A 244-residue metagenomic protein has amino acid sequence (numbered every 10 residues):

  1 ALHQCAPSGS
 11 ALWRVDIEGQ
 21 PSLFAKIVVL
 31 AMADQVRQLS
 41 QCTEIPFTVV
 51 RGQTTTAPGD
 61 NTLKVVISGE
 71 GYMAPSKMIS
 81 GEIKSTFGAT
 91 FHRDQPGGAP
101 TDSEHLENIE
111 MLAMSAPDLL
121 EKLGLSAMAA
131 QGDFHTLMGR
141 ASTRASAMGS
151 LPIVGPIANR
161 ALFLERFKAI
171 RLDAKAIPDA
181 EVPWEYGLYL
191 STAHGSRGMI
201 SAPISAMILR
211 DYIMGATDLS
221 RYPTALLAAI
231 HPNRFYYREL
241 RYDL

Functional and structural regions predicted by a protein language model:
A1-W13: A conserved short coil-to-beta-strand element within the FAD-binding core of flavoproteins
L2-C5, M73-P75, V154: A structural signal for short hydrophobic beta-strand segments in well-ordered beta-sheet cores
R14-E18, A193: Short beta-strand segments that buttress and anchor functional surface loops
I17-S68, T101-H105, L120-K122, S126-A127: Central helical "cap/lid" subdomain
L39-Q41, P96-G98, I200: Short glycine-/acidic-enriched loop or helix-start segments at secondary-structure transitions that form or flank
P58-G88: Conserved FAD-binding catalytic core of PHBH/FMO-like flavoproteins
I79-M128, D133-T136: Conserved FAD/dinucleotide-binding core of flavoprotein oxidoreductases
M128-L244: C-terminal catalytic lobe of FAD-dependent flavoproteins
